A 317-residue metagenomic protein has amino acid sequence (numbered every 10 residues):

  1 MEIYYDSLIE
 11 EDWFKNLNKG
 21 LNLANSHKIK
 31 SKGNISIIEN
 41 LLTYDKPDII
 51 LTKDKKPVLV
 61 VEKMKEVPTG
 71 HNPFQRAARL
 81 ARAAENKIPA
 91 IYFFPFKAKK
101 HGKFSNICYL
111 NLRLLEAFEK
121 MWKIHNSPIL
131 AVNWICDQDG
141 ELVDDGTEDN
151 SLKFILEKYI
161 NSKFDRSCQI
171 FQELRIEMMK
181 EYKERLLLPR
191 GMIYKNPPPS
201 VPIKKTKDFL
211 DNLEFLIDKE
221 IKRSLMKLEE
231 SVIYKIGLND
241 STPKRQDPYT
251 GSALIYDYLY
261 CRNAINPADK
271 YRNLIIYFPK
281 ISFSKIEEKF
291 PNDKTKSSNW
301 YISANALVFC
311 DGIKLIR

Functional and structural regions predicted by a protein language model:
M1-K15: A short, highly charged nucleic-acid-interacting micro-segment common to nuclease and nuclease-linked defense proteins
L8-D12, L41, M64-G70, K97-F104 (+4 more regions): Short acidic, S/G/P-rich loop/turn micro-motifs used as interaction or catalytic elements
A24-D54: Active-site metal-binding core of divalent-cation-utilizing nuclease and nuclease-like domains
I49-L51, P57-K65, L80: Conserved catalytic cores of phosphodiester-cleaving nucleases, focusing on short active-site segments
E66-N86: Mg2+/Mn2+-dependent nuclease catalytic core
R82-K87, K120-I124: Arginine/glycine-rich "motif VI" loop of SF2 helicases in the C-terminal RecA-like domain
A84-L114: Nucleic-acid nuclease catalytic cores
E116-R317: Non-catalytic C-terminal interaction segments of nucleic acid-processing enzymes
